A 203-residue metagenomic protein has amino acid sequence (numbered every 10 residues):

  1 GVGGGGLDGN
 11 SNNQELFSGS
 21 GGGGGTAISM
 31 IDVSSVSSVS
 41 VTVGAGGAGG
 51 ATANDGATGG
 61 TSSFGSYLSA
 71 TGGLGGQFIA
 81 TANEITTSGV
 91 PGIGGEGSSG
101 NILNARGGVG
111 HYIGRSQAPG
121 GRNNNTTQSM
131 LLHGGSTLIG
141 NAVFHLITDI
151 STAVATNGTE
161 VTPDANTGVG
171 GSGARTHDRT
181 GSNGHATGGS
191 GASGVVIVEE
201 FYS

Functional and structural regions predicted by a protein language model:
G1-S66, F78, G171-V198: Glycine-rich strand-loop-strand elements at beta-sheet edges
M30-D32, L131-L132, V143-D149, V195-S203: Enriched but not universal
S69, L74-T162: Acidic, glycine-rich loop-and-strand cores that form catalytic or ligand-binding grooves in diverse globular domains
G73, G170, E199-F201: Structured loops at beta-to-helix junctions and adjacent beta-edge loops in soluble globular domains
A165-T167: Extended alpha-helical scaffolds used as interaction platforms
